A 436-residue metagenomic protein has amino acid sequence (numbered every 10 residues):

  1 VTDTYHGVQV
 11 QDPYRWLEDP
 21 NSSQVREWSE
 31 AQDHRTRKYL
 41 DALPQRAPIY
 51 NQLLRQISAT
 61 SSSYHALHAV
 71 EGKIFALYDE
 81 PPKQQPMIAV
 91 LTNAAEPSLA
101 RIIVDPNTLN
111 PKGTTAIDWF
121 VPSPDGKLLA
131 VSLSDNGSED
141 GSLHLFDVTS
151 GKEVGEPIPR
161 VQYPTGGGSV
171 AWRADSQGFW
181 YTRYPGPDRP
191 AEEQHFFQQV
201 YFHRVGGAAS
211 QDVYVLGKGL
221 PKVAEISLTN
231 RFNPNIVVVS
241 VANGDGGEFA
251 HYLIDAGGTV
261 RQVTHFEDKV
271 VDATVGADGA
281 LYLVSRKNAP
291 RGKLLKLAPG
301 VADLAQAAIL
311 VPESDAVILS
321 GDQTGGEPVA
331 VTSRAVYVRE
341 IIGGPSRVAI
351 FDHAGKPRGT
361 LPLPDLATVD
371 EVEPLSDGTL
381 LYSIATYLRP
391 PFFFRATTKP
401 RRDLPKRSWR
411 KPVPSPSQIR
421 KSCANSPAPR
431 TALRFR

Functional and structural regions predicted by a protein language model:
V1-G7: Charged, compositionally biased N-terminal leader segments and the immediate start of the first structured element
V8-W16, P20-I102, P106-R436: Peripheral, non-catalytic segments that deliver or gate enzyme domains
